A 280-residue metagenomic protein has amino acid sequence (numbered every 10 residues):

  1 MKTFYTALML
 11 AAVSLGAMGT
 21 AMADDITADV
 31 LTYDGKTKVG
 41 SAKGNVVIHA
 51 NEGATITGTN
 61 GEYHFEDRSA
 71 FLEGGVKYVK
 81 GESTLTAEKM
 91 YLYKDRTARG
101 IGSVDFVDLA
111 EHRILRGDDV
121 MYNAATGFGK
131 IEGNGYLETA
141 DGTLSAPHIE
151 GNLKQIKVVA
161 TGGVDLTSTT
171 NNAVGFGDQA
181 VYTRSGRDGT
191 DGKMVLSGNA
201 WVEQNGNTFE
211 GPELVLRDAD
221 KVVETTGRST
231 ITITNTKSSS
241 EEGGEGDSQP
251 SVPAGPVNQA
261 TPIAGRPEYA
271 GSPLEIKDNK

Functional and structural regions predicted by a protein language model:
K2-K280: Mature-chain termini and adjacent capping regions
